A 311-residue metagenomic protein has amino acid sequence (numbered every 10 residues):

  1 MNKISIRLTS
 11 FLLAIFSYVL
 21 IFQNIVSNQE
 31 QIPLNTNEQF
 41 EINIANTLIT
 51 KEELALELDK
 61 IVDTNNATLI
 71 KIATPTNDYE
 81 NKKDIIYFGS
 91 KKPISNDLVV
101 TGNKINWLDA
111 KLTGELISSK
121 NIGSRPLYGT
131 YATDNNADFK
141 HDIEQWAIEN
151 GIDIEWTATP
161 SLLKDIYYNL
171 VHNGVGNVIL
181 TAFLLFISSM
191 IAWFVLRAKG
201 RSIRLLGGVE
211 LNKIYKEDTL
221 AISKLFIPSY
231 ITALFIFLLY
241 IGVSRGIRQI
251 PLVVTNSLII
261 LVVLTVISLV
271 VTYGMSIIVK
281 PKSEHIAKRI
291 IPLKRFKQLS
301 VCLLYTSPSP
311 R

Functional and structural regions predicted by a protein language model:
N2-T159, R311: Nucleotide-cofactor and metal-assisted catalytic machinery
I6-L13, V178-A182, V262-V263, L304: Hydrophobic H-region at the start of alpha-helical membrane spans
S118, V279-K288: General structural signal for secondary-structure boundaries
S161-S283: Hydrophobic alpha-helical segments
K288-L303: Membrane-interfacial entry segments at the cytosolic side of transmembrane helices
Y305-P310: Conserved small/polar residues in nucleotide/adenosyl-binding loops
